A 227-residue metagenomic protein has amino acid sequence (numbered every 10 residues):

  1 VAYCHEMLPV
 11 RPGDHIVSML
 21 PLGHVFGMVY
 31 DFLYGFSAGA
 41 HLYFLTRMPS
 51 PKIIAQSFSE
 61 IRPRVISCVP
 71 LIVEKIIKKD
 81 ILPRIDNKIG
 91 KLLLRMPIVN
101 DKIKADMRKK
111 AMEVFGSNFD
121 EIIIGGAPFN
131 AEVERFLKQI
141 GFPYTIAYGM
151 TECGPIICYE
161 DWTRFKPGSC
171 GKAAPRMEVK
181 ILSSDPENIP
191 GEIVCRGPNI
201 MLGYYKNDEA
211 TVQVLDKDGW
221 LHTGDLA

Functional and structural regions predicted by a protein language model:
A2-H15, L22-K109: Conserved AMP-binding/adenylation subdomain of ANL enzymes
P12-G13, N118-F119, P190, K217-D218: Phosphate-coordination loops involved in phosphoryl transfer and adenosine-cofactor binding
A38-G39, I61, Q139-G141, P175: Short, structured coil segments at secondary-structure junctions
R64-S67, I77-F165: Gly/Ser/Thr-rich phosphate-binding loop
L71-E74, A127-P128, N199: Alpha-helix/helix-capping structural signal
G126-P128, E132-E134, K138-Q139, I157-D161 (+3 more regions): Active-site glycine/GP-rich loop and adjacent strand/helix microenvironment that borders small-molecule binding pockets
G171, V179-I181, D225-A227: A structural signal for short hydrophobic beta-strand segments in well-ordered beta-sheet cores
E187-A227: Conserved ATP-binding/catalytic segment of the ANL
